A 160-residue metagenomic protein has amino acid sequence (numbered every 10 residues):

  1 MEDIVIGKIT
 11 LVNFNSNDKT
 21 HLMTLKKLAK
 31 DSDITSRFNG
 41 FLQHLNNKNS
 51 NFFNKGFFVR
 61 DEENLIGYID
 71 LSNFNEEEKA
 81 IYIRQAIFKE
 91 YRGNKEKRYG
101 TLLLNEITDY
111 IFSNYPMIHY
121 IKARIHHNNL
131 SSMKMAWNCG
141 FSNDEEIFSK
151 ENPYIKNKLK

Functional and structural regions predicted by a protein language model:
M1-K48: A short, well-structured alpha-helix characteristic of acyl/acetyltransferase catalytic modules
N47-F58, G67: A short helix-loop-beta-strand connector motif used in the catalytic cores of GNAT acetyltransferases and, in some
F58, N64-N73, Y82: Conserved beta-strand in the GNAT
S72, K79-E90: Conserved acetyl-CoA binding element of GNAT-fold acetyltransferases
F88-G93, H127-N128: Active-site acidic-Proline motif in GNAT/NAT acetyltransferases
K95-Y110, K134-N138: Conserved acetyl-CoA-binding loop-helix of GNAT-fold acetyltransferases
I121-M133: Conserved beta-strand-loop-alpha-helix junction that forms the acyl-donor binding cleft
K122-R124, G140-K156: Conserved catalytic-core motifs of GNAT/GCN5-like acyltransferases
